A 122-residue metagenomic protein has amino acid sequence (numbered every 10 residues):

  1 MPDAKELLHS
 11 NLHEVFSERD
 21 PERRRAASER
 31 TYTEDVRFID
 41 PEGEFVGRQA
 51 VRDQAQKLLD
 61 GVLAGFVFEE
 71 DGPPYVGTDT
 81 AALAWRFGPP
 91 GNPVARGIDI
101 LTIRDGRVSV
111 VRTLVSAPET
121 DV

Functional and structural regions predicted by a protein language model:
M1-T31: Short acidic-aromatic low-complexity motifs
P2-K5, F45, R52, V108: Domain-scale activation on soluble regions of proteins
D3, L59-V122: A beta-strand edge to alpha-helix "cap/lid" segment located at domain peripheries
L12-H13, V36, D40, R86: Residue-level detector of alpha-helix boundaries and kinks
R25-G77: A solvent-exposed, acidic/Ser-Thr-rich amphipathic alpha-helical stretch
